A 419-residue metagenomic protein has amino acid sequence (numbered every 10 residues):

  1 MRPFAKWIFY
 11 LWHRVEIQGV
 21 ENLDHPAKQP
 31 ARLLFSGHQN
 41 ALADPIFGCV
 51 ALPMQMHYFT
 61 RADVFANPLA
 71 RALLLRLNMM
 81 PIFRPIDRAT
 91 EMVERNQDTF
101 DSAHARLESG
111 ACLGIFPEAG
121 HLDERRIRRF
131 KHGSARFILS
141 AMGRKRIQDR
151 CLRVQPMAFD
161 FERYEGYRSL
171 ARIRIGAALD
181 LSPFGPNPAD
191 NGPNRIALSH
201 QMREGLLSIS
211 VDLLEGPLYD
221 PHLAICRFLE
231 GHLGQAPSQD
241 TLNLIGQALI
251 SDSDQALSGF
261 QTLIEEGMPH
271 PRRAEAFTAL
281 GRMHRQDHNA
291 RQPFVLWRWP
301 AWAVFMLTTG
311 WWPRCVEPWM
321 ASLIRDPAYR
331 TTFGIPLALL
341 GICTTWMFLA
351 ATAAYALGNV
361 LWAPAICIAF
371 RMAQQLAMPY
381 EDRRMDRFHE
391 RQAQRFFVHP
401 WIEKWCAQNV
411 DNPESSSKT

Functional and structural regions predicted by a protein language model:
M1-R2, W7-P193, N289-P293, W299-T419: Soluble catalytic domains of membrane acyltransferases
G192-H200: Rossmann-like dinucleotide-binding core of oxidoreductases
L198, I209-V211, W297, S415: Hydrophobic transmembrane signal anchors and adjacent membrane-proximal interface regions, especially in viral
H200, E204-H284: Long, charge-rich alpha-helical interaction segments
E275-W299: Cytosolic-side membrane-insertion boundary helix
